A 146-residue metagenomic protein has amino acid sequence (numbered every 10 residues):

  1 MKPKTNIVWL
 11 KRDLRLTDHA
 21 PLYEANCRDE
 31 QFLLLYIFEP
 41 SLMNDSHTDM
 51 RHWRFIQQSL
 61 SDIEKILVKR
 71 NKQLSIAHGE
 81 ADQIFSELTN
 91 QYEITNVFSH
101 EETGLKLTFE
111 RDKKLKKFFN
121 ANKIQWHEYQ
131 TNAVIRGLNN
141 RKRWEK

Functional and structural regions predicted by a protein language model:
M1-K72: N-terminal beta-strand-loop-alpha-helix module at the start of alpha/beta ligand-binding or catalytic domains
L10-K11, A77-G79, S99-H100: Short His-Asn-centered micro-motif
L14, I56, H78, L107-T108: Charged, low-complexity surface patches
H19, G79-D82: Structural motif corresponding to alpha-helix initiation and N-cap regions
S41, S46, S59-S61, S75 (+4 more regions): Generic serine detector
L74-I76, W126: Generic structural signal for residues in well-ordered beta-strands
A81-K146: Beta-rich, aromatic/charged-enriched effector core domains that present basic-aromatic interfaces for binding
